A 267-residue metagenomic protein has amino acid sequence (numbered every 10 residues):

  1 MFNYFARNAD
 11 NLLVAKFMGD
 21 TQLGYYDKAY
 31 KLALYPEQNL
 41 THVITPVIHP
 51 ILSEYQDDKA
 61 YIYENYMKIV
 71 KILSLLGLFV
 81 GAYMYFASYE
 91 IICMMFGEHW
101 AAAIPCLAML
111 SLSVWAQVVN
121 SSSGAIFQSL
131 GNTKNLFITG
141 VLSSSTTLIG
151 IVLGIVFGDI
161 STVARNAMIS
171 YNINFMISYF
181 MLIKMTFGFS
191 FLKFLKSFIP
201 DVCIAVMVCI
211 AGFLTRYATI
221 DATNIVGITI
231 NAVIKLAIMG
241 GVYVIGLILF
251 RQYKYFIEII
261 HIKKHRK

Functional and structural regions predicted by a protein language model:
N3, R7, Y30, T45 (+3 more regions): Short runs within selected transmembrane alpha-helices of multi-pass transporters and secretion channels
Y4-Y35, P50-E54, Y89-H99, I220-D221 (+1 more regions): Helix-terminus/linker motif at the lipid-water interface of multi-pass membrane proteins
L12, L23, L136-F137, V163-A164 (+1 more regions): Alpha-helical transmembrane segments and their helix-entry boundary regions
A15, Q38, M84, A125 (+8 more regions): Structural signal for membrane-spanning alpha-helices in multi-pass inner-membrane proteins, emphasizing helix cores
A29, A33-V70, S74-G77, G124-S129: Helix-loop junctions and terminal segments of transmembrane helices in multi-pass membrane transport/translocation
T41, Y63-V118, S145-V156, V206-I210: Alpha-helical transmembrane segments of multi-pass membrane transport and lipid-handling proteins
K68, A102-C106, V163, K193 (+4 more regions): Residue-level signature of transmembrane alpha-helical entry/exit and packing/kink sites in multi-pass membrane
F189-F194, G212-K267: Membrane-proximal transmembrane or re-entrant/amphipathic helices at the cytosolic face
